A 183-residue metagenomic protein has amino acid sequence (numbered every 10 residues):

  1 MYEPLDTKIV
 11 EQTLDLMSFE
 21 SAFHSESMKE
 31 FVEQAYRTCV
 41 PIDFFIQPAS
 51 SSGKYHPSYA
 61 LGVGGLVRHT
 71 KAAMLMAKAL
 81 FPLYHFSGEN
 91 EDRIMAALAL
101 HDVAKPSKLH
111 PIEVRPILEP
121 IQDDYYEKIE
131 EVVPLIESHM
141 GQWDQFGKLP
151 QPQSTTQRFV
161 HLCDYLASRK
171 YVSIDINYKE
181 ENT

Functional and structural regions predicted by a protein language model:
M1-K108: Acidic/His-rich, divalent-metal-binding segments that scaffold phosphate/diphosphate chemistry
I94-M95, L118, D123-E181: Histidine/acidic-rich helix-loop-helix segments that form or flank divalent-metal centers in metalloenzyme catalytic
K108-L109, Y171: Active-site-proximal flexible loops/turns
H110-P111, E180-T183: Glycine- and charge-rich intrinsically disordered segments
H110-P120: Alpha-helical segment that forms one wall of the substrate-binding/catalytic cleft in peptidoglycan-active domains
